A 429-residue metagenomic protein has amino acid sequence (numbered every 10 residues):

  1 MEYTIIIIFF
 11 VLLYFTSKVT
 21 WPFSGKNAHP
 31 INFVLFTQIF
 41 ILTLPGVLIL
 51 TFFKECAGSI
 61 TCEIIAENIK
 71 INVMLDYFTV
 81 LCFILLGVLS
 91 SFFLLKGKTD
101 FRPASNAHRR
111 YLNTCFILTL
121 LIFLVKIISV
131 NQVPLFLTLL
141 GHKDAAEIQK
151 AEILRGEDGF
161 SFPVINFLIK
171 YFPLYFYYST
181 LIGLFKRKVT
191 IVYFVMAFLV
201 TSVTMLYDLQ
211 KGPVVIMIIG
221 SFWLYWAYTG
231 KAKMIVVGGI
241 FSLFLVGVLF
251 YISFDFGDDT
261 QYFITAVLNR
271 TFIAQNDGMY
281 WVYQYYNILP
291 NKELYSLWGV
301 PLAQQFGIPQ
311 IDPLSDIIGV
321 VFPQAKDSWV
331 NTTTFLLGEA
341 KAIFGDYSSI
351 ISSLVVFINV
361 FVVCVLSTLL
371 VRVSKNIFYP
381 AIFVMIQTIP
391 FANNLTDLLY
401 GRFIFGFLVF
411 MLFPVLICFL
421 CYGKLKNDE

Functional and structural regions predicted by a protein language model:
M1-F101, F198-T201, M217-G247, I252-G257 (+1 more regions): N-terminal "leader" segments that precede or initiate the main folded domain
T4-L13, L81-F83, L112-I128, I165-Y177 (+4 more regions): Hydrophobic alpha-helical transmembrane segments
K26-F40, Y111-L112, K188-V195, V371-F383: Membrane-interfacial loop-to-transmembrane alpha-helix junctions, especially the N-terminal start
F33-V47, T114-V133, S242-F250, W298-I311: Hydrophobic alpha-helical membrane-insertion segments
C62-N68, F93-A232, L243-D259: Membrane-embedded catalytic interface detector for glycan/lipid assembly enzymes
V73-L86, A151-Y175, V282-P290, G401-I404: Hydrophobic alpha-helical transmembrane segments
H142-P163, L249-V363: Small-residue-enriched transmembrane helix-hairpin modules in multi-pass membrane proteins
T332-E429: Hydrophobic alpha-helical segments
